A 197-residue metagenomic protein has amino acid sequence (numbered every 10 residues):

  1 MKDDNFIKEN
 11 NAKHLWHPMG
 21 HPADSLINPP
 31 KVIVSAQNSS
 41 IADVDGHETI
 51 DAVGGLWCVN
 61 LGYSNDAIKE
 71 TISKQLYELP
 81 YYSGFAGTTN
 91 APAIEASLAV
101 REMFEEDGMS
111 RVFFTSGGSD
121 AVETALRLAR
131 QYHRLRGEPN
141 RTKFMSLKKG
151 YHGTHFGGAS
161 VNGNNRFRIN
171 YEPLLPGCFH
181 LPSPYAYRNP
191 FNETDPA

Functional and structural regions predicted by a protein language model:
M1-Q37, G87, P92: Active-site-adjacent loop/helix segments that line or gate small-molecule/cofactor pockets in enzymes
A12-W16, G20, S73-Y81, R101-E105 (+5 more regions): Generic secondary-structure signature for well-ordered alpha-helical cores
L15, S119-D120, Y151-H155: Conserved A3 ("GATE") glycine/threonine-rich loop of ANL adenylate-forming enzymes
P30-D51: Active-site and channel-lining beta-strand-loop segments that bind or position nucleotide-derived/phosphorylated
V32-S35, D107, N164: Short solvent-exposed loop/turn micro-motifs enriched in small/polar/acidic residues
N38-S40, R111, K143, E193: Conserved beta-strand and immediately adjacent loop positions that scaffold enzyme active sites
E48-E138, M145: Glycine-rich loop-to-alpha-helix module at the N-terminal edge of alpha/beta enzyme cores
K148-A197: PLP-dependent aminotransferase-class I/II
